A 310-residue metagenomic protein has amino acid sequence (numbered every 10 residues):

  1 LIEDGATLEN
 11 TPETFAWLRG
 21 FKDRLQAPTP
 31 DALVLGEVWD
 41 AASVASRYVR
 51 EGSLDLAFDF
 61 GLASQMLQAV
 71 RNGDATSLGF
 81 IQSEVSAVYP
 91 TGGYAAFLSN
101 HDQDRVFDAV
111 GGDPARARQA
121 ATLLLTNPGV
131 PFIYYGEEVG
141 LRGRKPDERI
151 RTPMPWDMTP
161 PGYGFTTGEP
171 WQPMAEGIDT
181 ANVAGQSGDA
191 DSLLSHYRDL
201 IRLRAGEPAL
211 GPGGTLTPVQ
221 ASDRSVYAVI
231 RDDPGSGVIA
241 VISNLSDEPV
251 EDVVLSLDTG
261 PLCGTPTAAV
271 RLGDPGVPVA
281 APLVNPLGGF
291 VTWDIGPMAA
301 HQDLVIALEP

Functional and structural regions predicted by a protein language model:
L1-P310: Active-site and adjacent substrate-binding regions of carbohydrate-active enzymes
